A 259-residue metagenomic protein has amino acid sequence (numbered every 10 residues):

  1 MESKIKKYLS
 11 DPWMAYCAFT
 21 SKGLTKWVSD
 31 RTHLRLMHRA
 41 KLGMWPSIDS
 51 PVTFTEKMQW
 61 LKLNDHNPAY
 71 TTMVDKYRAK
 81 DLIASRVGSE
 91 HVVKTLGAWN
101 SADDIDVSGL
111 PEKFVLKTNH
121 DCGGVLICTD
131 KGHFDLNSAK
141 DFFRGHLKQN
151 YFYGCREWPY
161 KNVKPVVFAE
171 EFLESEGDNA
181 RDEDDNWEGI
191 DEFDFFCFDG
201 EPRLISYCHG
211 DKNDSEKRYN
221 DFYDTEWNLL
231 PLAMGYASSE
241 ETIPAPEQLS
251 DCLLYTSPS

Functional and structural regions predicted by a protein language model:
M1-D65: Membrane-proximal basic amphipathic "stem/tether" segments
K4-P12, F19, N100-F134, W187-S215: Internal hydrophobic scaffold segments of catalytic domains
S47-S138, F142-W158, V166: A conserved helix-loop-beta module that forms one wall/lid of the active-site cleft in ATP-utilizing catalytic domains
D65-T71, E240-I243, L253: Active-site rim elements
A79, L249-C252: Alpha-helical packing segments of well-folded alpha/beta enzyme cores
L110, H133-E241: Phosphate-binding site of ATP-dependent enzymes
A245-E247: Surface-exposed helix/loop patches within compact recognition domains
Y255-S259: Conserved small/polar residues in nucleotide/adenosyl-binding loops
